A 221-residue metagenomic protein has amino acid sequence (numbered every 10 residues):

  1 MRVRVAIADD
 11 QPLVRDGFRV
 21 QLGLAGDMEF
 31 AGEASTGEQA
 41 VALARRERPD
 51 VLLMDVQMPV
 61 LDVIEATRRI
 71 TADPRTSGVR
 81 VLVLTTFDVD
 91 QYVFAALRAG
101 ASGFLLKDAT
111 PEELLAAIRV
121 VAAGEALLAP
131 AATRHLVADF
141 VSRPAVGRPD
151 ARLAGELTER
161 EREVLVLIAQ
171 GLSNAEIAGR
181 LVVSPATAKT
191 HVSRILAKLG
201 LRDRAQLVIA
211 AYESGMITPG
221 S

Functional and structural regions predicted by a protein language model:
D9, D55, T85: Active-site residues of response regulator receiver
T36-Q39, L61-R68, D88: Acidic catalytic/metal-coordinating carboxylates
A40, L196-S221: Basic, Lys/Arg-enriched C-terminal extension of HTH/homeodomain DNA-binding domains
A42, I64-S77: Short amphipathic alpha-helix used as the core "switch/output" element in two-component signaling
E47-L53: Active-site beta3 strand of CheY-like receiver
M58: Receiver (REC) domain active-site loop signature in two-component systems and cognate sites in sensor histidine kinases
Y92-R98, G103, D108-E159, E163 (+1 more regions): Short, flexible helix-to-coil linker/hinge segments that flank and couple to helix-turn-helix
G171-Q206: Recognition helix of helix-turn-helix DNA-binding domains
